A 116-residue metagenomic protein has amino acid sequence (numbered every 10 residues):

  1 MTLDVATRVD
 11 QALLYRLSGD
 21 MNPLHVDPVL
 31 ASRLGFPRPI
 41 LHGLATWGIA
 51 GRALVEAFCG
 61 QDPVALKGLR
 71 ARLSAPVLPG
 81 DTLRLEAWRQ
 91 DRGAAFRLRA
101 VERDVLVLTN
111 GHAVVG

Functional and structural regions predicted by a protein language model:
M1-L3, P79-G80, R84-G116: HotDog/MaoC-like acyl-thioester-processing domains
M1-L41, V55: Catalytic strand-loop segment that frames the active site of acyl-thioester-processing enzymes
L17-S18, P39, A50, Q61 (+2 more regions): Generic signature of intrinsically disordered, low-complexity segments enriched in small/polar residues
D27, G35, K67, R72 (+3 more regions): A residue-level detector for conformationally permissive "hinge/kink" positions
T46-G93: Hydrophobic beta-strand-centered segment that forms part of the acyl-chain substrate-binding groove
